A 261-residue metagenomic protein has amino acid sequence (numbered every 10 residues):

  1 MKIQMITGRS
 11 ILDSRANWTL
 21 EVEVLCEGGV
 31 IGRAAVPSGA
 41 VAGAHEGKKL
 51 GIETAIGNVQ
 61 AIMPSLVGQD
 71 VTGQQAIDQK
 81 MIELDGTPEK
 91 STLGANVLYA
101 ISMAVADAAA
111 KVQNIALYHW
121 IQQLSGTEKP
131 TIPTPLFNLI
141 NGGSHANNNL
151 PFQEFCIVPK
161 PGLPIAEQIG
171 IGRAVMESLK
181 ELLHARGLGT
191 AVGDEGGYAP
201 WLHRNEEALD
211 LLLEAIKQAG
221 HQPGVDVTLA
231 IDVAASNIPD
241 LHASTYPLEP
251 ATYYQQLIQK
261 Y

Functional and structural regions predicted by a protein language model:
M1-T19: Short, Gly/Pro- and small/polar-rich lid/capping loops
S10, L20-E27, G32-S38, F137-P159 (+3 more regions): Short beta-strand elements
L12, T19-V22, E89-V112, T134-P151 (+1 more regions): Conserved phosphate/anionic-ligand binding catalytic regions in large, soluble enzymes, centered on
P37-I115, L124, I169: Metal- or metallocofactor-binding catalytic centers and their adjacent structured scaffolds across diverse enzyme
D70-I77, A95, L117-W120, K180-Y198 (+2 more regions): Flexible, glycine/charged-enriched surface loops at secondary-structure junctions
I115-L136: Glycine/threonine-rich beta-strand-loop-alpha-helix active-site module that forms ligand/phosphate-binding
T131-G193: Mobile "lid/hinge" segments at catalytic clefts and subdomain interfaces of large enzymes
A185, E206-Y261: Catalytic core of soluble alpha/beta enzymes
